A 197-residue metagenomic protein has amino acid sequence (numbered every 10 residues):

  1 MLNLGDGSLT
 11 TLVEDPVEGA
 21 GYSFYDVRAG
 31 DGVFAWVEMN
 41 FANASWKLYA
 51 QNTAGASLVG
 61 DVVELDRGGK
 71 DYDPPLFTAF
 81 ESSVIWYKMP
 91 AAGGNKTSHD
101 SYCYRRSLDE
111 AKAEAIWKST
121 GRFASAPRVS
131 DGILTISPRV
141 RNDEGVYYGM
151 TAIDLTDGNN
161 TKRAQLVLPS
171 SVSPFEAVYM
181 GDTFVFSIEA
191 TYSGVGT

Functional and structural regions predicted by a protein language model:
M1-E18, N40-G68, A92-T120, V140-S171 (+1 more regions): Surface-exposed loop/turn elements that mediate protein-protein interactions on large endomembrane-trafficking
V17-G30, D66-E81, W117-G132, V167-T183: Repeated scaffold domains used in trafficking and secretory/extracellular systems, primarily beta-propellers
Y25-A42, W46-Y49: Extracytosolic low-complexity repeat regions of secreted or lipid-anchored proteins
F34-V37, V84-M89, I133-R139, F184-E189: Residue position within the beta-strands of beta-propeller blades
L76-G93, T97-S101, R128: Alpha-helical scaffolds that organize eukaryotic protein assemblies
